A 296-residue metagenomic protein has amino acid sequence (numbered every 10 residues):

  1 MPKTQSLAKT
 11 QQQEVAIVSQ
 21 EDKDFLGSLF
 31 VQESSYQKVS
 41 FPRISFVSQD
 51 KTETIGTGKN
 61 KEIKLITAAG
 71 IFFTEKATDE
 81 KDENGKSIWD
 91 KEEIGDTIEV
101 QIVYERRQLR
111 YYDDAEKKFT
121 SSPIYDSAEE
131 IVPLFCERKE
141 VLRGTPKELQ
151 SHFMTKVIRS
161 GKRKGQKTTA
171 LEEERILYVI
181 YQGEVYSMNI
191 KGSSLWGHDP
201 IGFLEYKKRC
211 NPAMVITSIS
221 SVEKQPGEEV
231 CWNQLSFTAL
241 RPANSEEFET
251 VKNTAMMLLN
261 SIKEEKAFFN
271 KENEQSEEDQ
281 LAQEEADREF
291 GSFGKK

Functional and structural regions predicted by a protein language model:
M1, M154, M188, M256-M257: Detector for methionine-enriched segments
P2-Q182, P226-W232, K295-K296: OB-fold ssDNA-binding interfaces and closely related basic DNA-contact patches used across DNA replication/repair
F41, T52, D113-A115, M188-G192 (+5 more regions): Generic local-structure boundary detector
L109, F135, E228-E289, G294: Long, highly charged low-complexity segments enriched in Glu/Asp and Lys/Arg with interspersed Ser/Thr
Q166-L240: Extended serine/threonine-enriched, polar tracts that run as long, contiguous segments within proteins
